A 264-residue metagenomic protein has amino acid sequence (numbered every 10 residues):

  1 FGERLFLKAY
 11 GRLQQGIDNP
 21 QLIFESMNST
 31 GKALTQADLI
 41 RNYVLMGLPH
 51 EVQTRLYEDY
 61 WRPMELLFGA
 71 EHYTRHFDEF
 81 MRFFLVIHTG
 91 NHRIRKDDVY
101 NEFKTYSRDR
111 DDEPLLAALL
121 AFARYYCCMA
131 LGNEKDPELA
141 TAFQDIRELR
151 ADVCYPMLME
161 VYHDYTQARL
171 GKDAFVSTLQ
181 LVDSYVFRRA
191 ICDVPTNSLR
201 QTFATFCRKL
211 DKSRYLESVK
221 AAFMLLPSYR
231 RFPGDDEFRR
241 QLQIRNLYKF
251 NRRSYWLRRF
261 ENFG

Functional and structural regions predicted by a protein language model:
F1: Extended, Lys/Arg-enriched charged tracts that mediate electrostatic binding to polyanionic substrates
R4-L13, Q36-R259: A cross-family structural signal marking well-folded subdomains
K32-A33: Short helix-interrupting loop/turn segments at helix-coil junctions
G264: Histidine-centered catalytic micro-motifs used for acid/base chemistry in nuclease and nucleotide-processing active
